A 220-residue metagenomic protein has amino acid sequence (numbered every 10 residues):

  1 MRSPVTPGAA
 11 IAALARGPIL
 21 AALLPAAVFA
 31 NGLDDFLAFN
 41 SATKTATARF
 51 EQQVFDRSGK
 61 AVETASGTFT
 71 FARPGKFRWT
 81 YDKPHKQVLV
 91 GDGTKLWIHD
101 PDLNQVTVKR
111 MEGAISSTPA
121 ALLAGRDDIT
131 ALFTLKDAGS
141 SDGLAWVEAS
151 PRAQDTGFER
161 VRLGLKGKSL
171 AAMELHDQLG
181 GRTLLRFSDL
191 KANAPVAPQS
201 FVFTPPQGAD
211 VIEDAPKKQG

Functional and structural regions predicted by a protein language model:
M1-A13: N-terminal secretory signal peptides that target proteins for export/translocation
R2, A26-V62, P205-G220: N-terminal leader/targeting segments and the immediate start of mature chains
A15-A27: Bacterial N-terminal signal peptides
N40, I115-T130: Short, solvent-exposed helix-to-loop capping segments enriched in aromatics
T47-E51, T68-T70, R78-T80, V88-V90 (+5 more regions): Soluble periplasmic/extracytoplasmic beta-strand elements of cell-envelope proteins
S58, D102-N104, L179: Solvent-exposed strand-loop boundary residues in beta-sheet-rich modules
S66-T118, T183: An acidic-aromatic
T107, T130-K218: Gly/Pro-enriched, hydrophobic low-complexity segments that function as extracytoplasmic propeptides/linkers
